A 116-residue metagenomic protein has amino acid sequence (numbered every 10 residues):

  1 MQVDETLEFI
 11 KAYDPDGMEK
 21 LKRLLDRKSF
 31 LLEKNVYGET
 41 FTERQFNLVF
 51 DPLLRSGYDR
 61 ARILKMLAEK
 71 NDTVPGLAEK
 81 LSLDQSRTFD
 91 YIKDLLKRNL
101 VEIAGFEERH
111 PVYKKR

Functional and structural regions predicted by a protein language model:
M1-K34: General nucleic-acid-binding
K34-I63, R109-H110: Short alpha-helical segments that sit at the start of domains
K65, E79, D90: DNA-binding alpha-helical recognition surfaces that contact promoter or target DNA
E69-T73: Short capping segments at the starts of secondary-structure elements
G76-S82: A short acidic, leucine-rich amphipathic alpha-helix
L83-L96: Short amphipathic alpha-helical interaction segments
L96-F106: A short, conserved structural fragment
E108-R116: Minor-groove-contacting beta-hairpin "wing" of winged helix-turn-helix DNA-binding domains
